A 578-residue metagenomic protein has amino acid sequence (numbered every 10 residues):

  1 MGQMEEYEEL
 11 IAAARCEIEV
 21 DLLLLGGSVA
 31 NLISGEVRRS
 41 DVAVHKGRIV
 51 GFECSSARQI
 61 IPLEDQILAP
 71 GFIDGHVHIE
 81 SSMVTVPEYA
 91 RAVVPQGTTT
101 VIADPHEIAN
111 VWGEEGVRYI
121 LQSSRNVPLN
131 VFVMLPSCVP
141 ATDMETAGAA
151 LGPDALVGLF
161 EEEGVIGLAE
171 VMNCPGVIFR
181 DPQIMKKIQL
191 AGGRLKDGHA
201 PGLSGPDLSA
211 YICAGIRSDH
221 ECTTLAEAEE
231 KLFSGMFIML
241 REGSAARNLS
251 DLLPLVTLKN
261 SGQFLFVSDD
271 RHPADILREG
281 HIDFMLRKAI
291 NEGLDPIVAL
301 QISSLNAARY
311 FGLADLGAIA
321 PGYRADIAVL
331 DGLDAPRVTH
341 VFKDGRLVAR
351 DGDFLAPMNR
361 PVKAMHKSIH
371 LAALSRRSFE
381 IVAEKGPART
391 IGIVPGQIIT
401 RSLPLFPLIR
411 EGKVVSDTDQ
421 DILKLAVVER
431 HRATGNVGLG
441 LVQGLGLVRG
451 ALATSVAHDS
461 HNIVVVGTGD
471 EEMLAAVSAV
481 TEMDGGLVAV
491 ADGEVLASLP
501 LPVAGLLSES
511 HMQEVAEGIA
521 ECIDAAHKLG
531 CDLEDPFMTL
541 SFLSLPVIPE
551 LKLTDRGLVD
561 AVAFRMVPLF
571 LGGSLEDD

Functional and structural regions predicted by a protein language model:
M1-H45, V94-Q96, L277-G293, I297-D578: Active-site microenvironment of metallo-dependent hydrolases
G2-A13, Y89-L195, K259, V495-L499: Divalent-metal coordination cores built from histidine and acidic residues
E17-G26, K46, E53-A103: Replace "His-x-His-based motif
G27, G47, D65, H76 (+9 more regions): Divalent metal-coordination and catalytic microenvironments
D74-T85, P140-P153, R217: Active-site mouth loops of central-metabolism enzymes
H78-S82, H106-I108, P136-A141, V171-C174 (+4 more regions): Active-site beta-loop-alpha junctions enriched in small/polar residues
W112-G116, T142-G148, F179-Q183, D207-Y211 (+9 more regions): Short acidic, glycine/serine/threonine-rich loops at helix termini
A150-A169, P175-L240, A246-F266, L277-N291 (+1 more regions): Histidine/acidic residue-rich metal-binding segments in metalloenzymes
